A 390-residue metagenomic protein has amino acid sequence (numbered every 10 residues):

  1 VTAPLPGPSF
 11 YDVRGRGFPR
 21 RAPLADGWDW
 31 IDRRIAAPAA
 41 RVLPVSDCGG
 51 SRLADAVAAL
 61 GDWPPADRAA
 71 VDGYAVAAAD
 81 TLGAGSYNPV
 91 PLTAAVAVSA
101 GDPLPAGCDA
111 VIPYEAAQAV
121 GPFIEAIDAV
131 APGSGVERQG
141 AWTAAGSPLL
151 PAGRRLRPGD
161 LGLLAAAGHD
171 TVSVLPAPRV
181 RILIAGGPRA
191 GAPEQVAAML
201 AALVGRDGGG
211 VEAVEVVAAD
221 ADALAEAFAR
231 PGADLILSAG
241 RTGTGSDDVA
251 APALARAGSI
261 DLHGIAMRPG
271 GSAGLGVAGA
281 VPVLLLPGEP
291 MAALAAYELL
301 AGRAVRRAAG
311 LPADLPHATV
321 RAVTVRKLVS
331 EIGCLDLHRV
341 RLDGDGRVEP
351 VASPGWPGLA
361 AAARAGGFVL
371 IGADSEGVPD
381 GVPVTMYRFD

Functional and structural regions predicted by a protein language model:
T2-T171: Phosphate-interaction motifs
A25-W28, R41-S46, G50, A54-D55 (+4 more regions): Flexible glycine/proline-rich
D67-A69, L82-S86, V90, P103-A106 (+13 more regions): Solvent-exposed alpha-helices and their adjacent loops that cap or buttress functional pockets in soluble metabolic
Y74, N88, A95-V96, D109-A110 (+11 more regions): Structural motif
S99, P113, I127, P151 (+4 more regions): Short beta-strand segments
G101, G187-P188, R241-D247, G288-M291: Short glycine-rich anion-binding loops that position phosphate/pyrophosphate groups of nucleotides and phosphorylated
E137-A239: Phosphate-binding glycine-rich loops and their immediate beta-loop-alpha structural context
E226, A233-P269: Flexible gly/pro-rich beta->alpha loop and the following alpha-helix that scaffold active-site loops
